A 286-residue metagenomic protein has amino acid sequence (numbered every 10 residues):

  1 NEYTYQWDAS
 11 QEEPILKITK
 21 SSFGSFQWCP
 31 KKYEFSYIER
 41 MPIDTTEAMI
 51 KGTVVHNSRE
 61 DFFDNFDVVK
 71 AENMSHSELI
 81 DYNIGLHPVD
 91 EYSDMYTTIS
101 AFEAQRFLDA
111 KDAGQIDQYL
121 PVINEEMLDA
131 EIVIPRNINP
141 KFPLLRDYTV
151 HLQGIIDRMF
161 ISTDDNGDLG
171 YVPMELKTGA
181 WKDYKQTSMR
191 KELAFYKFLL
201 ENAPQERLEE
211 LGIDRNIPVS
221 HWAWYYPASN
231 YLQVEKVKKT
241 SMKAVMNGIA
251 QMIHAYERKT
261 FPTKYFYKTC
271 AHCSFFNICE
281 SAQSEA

Functional and structural regions predicted by a protein language model:
N1, D164-N166, N247-A286: Accessory terminal regions of nucleic-acid processing enzymes
N1-I15: Charged, compositionally biased N-terminal leader segments and the immediate start of the first structured element
L16, K20-V68, Y96-A101, E125-E126 (+1 more regions): Nuclease catalytic cores
S25-E34, V54, D64-G85, D214-S229: Short, compositionally biased low-complexity segments
R40-E47, D183-Y184, E206, T260-F261: Short, polar/flexible loop-turn hinges at active-site or ligand-entry regions and domain interfaces
M41, F63-A71, A203-E209, S281-E285: Short helix-capping/linker segments at secondary-structure and domain boundaries
V54-K141: A non-catalytic, helix-rich entry segment at domain boundaries
N124, L128-Q251: Mg2+/Mn2+-dependent nuclease catalytic core
